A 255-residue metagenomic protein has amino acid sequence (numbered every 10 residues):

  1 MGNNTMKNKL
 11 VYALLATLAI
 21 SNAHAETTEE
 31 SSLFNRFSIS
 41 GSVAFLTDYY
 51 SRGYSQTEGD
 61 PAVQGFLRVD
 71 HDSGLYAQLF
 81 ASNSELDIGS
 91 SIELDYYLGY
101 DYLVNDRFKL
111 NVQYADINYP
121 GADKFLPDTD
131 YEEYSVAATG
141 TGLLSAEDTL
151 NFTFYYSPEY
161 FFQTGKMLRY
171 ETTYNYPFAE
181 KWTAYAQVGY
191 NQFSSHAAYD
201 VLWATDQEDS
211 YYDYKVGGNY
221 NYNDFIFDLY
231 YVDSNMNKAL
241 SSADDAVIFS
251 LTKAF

Functional and structural regions predicted by a protein language model:
M1-S38: Cleavable N-terminal export/targeting peptides
E26-E85: Short glycine/proline- and aromatic-enriched beta-strand/turn motifs that initiate or cap beta-hairpins
N35-F37, G59-V63, S90-L94, D128-Y134 (+4 more regions): Residues that define the transmembrane beta-barrel architecture of outer-membrane proteins
V43-F45, G65-H71, Y96-Y100, Y114 (+5 more regions): Residues on the lipid-exposed face of transmembrane beta-strands in outer-membrane beta-barrel proteins
F45-Y49, A81-E85, Y102, D116-P120 (+6 more regions): Transmembrane beta-strands of outer-membrane beta-barrel pores
Q56, D87-G165: Outer-membrane pore/translocation modules
S73-L79, D106-V112, L143-F152, E180-A186 (+1 more regions): Repeated loop/turn-to-beta-strand initiation elements of outer-membrane beta-barrel proteins
V216, Y220-F225, Y231, S242-F255: Outer-membrane beta-barrel "beta-signal"
